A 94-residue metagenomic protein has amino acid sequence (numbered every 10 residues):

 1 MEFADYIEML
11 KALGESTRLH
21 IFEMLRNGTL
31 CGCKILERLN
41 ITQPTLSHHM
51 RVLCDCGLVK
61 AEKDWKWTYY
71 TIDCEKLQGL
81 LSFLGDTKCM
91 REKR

Functional and structural regions predicted by a protein language model:
M1-Y6, E23-N27, C74-R94: Amphipathic alpha-helical dimerization/coiled-coil segments that flank or bridge DNA-binding/regulatory modules
S16-T17, N27-C31: Short capping segments at the starts of secondary-structure elements
L19-I21: Pre-recognition alpha-helix immediately N-terminal to the DNA-recognition helix within helix-turn-helix or winged-helix
E23, S47-H49, K66: Base-recognition residues in the alpha-helical recognition helix of bacterial helix-turn-helix
E37, C54-D55: Alpha-helical residues within the helix-turn-helix
T42-T45: Helix-turn-helix DNA-binding motif, specifically the short coil turn and the N-cap/start of the second
D55-D64, T71: Beta-hairpin "wing" of winged helix-turn-helix
